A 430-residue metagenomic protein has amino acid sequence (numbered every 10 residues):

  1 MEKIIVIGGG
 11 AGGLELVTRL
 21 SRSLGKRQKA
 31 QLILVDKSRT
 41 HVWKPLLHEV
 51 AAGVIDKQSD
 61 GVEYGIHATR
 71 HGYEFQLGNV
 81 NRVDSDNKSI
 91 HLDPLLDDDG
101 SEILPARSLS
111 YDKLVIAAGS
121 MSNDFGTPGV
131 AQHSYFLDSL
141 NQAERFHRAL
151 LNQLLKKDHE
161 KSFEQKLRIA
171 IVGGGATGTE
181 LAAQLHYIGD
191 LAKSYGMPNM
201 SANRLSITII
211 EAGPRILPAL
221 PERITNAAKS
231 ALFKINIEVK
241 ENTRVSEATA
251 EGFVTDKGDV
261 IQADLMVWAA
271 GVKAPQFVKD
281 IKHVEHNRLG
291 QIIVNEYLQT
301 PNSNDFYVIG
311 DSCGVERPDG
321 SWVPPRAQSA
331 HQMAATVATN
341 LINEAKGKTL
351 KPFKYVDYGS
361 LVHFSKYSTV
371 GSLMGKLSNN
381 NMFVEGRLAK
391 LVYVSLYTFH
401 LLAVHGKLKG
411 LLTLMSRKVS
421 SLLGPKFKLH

Functional and structural regions predicted by a protein language model:
M1-R82, T179-A219, V267: Beta1-alpha1 glycine-rich phosphate/pyrophosphate-binding loop at the start of Rossmann-like nucleotide-binding domains
I7-G8, I116, V172: Conserved N-terminal Rossmann-fold NAD(P)-binding element of oxidoreductases
K29, H71, F75-P94, H186-E296 (+1 more regions): A Rossmann-like FAD-binding core segment of flavoenzymes
F75-R168, V267: FAD-binding core/adjacent interface of flavoenzyme oxidoreductases
Q132-E160, E251-F253, V260-Q332: FAD-site-proximal beta/loop scaffold in flavoenzymes
F146-A202: Rossmann-like NAD(P)H-binding beta-loop-alpha module
M333, A338-H430: C-terminal, flexible cofactor-proximal segment of oxidoreductases
